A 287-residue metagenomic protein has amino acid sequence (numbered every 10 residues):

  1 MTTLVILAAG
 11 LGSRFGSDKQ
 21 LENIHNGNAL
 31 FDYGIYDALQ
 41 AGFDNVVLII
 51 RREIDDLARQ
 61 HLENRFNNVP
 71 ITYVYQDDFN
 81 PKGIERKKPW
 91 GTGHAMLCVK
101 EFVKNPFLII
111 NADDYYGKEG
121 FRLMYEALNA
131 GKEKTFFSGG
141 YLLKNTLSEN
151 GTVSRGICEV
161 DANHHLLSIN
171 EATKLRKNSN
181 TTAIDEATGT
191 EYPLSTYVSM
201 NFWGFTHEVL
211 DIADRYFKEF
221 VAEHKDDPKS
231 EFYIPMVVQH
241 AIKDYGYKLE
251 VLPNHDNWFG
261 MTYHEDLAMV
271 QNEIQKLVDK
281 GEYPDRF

Functional and structural regions predicted by a protein language model:
M1-D18, E22: N-terminal nucleotide-binding beta1-loop-alpha1 segment
T3-I6, A29-I109, Y116, F121 (+1 more regions): Conserved N-terminal catalytic core of the sugar/cofactor nucleotidyltransferase
A8, H25, I50, N111 (+1 more regions): Short beta-strand/turn micro-motifs composed of small residues that flank or help shape donor/cofactor-binding pockets
L11, D113-D114, L143: Active-site metal-binding loops of divalent metal-dependent hydrolases
K19-N23, E85-P89, V153: Short glycine-enriched, charge-decorated loop/helix-capping segments at active-site entrances that position
L21, C158-V160, V251: A structural signal for short hydrophobic beta-strand segments in well-ordered beta-sheet cores
K118-W203, H207: Conserved core of the sugar-phosphate nucleotidyltransferase
I169, R176-F287: Conserved alpha/beta core of the MobA/IspD/sugar-nucleotide pyrophosphorylase nucleotidyltransferase superfamily
